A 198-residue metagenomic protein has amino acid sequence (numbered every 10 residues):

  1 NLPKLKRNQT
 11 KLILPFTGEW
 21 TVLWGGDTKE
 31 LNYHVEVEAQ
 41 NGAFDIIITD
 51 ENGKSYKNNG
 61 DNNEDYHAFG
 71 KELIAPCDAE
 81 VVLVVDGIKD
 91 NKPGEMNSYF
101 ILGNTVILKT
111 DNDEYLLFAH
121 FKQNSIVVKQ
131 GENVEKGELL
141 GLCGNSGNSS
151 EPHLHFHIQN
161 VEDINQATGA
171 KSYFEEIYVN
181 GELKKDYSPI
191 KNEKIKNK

Functional and structural regions predicted by a protein language model:
N1-G18, G25, N197-K198: Terminal presequence/propeptide segments associated with secretion/organelle targeting and zymogen/polyprotein
R7-Q9, T17-E19, A39-A43, A68-G70 (+4 more regions): Extracytoplasmic
E36-M96: Short, glycine/small-residue-enriched coil/turn segments at secondary-structure junctions
H67-A68, D78-K122, V127: Zn2+-dependent peptidoglycan hydrolase active-site motif and core
L73-L83, V127-L142: Short, well-structured beta-strand-loop connectors
V85-M96, E138-H153: Flexible, gly/ser-rich surface segments that form the specificity/activation loops bordering the active-site cleft
F100, E132, H157-K198: Acidic, glycine-rich catalytic/binding loops that coordinate metals and/or anionic ligands
